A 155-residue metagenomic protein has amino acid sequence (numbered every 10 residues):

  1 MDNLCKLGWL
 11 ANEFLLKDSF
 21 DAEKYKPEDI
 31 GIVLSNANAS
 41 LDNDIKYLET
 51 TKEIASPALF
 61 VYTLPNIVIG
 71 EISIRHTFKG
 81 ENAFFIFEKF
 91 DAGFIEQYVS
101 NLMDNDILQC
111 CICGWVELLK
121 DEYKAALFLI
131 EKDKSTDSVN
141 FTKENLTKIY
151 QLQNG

Functional and structural regions predicted by a protein language model:
M1-E71, R75: Conserved beta-ketoacyl condensing-enzyme motif
M1-N3, L7-F14, E53, P57 (+2 more regions): Conserved beta-strand-centric core segments of catalytic alpha/beta enzyme folds
K79-G80: Conserved thiamine diphosphate
